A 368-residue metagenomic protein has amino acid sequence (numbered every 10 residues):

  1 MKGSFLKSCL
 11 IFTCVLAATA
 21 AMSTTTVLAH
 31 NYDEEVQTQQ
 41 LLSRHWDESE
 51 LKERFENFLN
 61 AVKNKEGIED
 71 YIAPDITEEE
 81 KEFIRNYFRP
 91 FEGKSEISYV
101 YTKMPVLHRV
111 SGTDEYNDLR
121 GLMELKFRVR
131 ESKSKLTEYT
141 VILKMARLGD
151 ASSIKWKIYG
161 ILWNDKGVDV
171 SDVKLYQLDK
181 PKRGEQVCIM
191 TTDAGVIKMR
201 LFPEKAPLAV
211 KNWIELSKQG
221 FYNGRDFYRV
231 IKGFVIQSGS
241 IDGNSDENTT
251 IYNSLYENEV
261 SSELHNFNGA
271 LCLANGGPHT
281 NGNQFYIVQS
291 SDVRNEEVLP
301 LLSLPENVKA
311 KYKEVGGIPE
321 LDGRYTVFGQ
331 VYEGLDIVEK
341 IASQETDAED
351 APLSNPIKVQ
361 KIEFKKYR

Functional and structural regions predicted by a protein language model:
M1-T13: Bacterial N-terminal signal peptides that target proteins for export
A17-T26: C-terminal segment of classical bacterial N-terminal signal peptides
V27-E50, P74-D75, E79-R368: Cyclophilin-like peptidyl-prolyl cis-trans isomerases
S43-K65: Short, aromatic-enriched amphipathic alpha-helices that serve as compact interaction elements
F58, I68-Y71, W213: Hydrophobic pocket/interface hotspot
K65-E66, G220: Short loop/turn hinge sites at secondary-structure boundaries
